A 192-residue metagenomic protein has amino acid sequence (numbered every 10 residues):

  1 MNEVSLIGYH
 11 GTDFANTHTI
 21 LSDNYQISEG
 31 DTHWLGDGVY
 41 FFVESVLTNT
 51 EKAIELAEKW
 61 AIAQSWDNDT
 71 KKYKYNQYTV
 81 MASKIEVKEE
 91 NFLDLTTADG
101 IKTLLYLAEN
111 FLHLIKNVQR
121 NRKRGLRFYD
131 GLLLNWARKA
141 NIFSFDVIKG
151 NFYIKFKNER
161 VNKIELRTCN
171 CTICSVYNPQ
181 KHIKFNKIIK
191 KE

Functional and structural regions predicted by a protein language model:
M1-L35: ADP-ribose/NAD+-binding catalytic cleft of ART/PARP-like enzymes
S5, L35-G38, N76-T79: Residues that flank catalytic or metal-binding motifs in active/ligand-binding sites
S5-A15, V39-V46, I85-E89: Short, flexible loop/turn elements at secondary-structure junctions
G11, K74-E192: Active-site and NAD+-binding cores of ADP-ribose-processing enzymes
H18-T19, T50-K52, N91-L93: Short helix/loop capping segments that flank catalytic or ligand/cofactor-binding pockets
E29-A61: Extended catalytic/binding region for NAD+/ADP-ribose chemistry, centered on the ART fold
L56-K74: Cytochrome P450 catalytic domain signature, combining two hallmark sequence patches
